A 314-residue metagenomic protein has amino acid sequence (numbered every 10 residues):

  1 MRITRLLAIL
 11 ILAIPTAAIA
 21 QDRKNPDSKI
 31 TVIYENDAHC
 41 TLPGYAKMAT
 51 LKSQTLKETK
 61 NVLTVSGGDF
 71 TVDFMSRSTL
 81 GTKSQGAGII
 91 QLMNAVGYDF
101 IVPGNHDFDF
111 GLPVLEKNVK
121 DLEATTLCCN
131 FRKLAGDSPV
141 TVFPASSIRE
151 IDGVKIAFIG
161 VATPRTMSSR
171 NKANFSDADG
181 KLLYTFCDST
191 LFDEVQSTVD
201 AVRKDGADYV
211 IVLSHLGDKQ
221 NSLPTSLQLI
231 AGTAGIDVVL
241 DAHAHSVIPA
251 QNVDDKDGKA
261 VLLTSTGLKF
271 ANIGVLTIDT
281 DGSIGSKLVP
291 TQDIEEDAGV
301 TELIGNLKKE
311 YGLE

Functional and structural regions predicted by a protein language model:
R2, A20-Q21: Intrinsically disordered, low-complexity regions enriched in serine, threonine, proline and polar/charged residues
R2-I9: Sec-dependent signal peptide recognition, specifically the positively charged N-region followed immediately by
L10-A18: Hydrophobic h-region of N-terminal signal peptides that target proteins for export in Gram-negative bacteria
Q21-L313: Acidic, metal/ion-coordinating pockets
